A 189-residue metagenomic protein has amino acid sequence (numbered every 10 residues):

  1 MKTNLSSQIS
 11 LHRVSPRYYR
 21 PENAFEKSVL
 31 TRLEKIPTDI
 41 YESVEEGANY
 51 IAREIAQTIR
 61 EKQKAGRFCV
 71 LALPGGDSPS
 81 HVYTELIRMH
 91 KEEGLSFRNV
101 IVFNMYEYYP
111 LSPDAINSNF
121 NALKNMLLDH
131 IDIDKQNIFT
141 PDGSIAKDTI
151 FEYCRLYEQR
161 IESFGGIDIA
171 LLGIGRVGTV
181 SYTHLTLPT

Functional and structural regions predicted by a protein language model:
K2-V70: N-terminal glycine-/serine-/threonine-rich phosphate-binding loop
E22-K35, L95-I169: Ligand-binding beta-strand-loop-alpha-helix segment within the catalytic cores of soluble metabolic enzymes
E54-I59, H81-K91, K124-N125: Short, well-ordered amphipathic alpha-helices
A65-E92: Glycine-rich N-terminal segment of FAD-binding domains in flavoprotein oxidoreductases, spanning the beta-loop-helix
P74, S78, V82, R160-Y182: A glycine-rich beta-strand to alpha-helix segment that forms a phosphate/ribose-binding loop at ligand/cofactor sites
T183-T189: Conserved small/polar residues in nucleotide/adenosyl-binding loops
